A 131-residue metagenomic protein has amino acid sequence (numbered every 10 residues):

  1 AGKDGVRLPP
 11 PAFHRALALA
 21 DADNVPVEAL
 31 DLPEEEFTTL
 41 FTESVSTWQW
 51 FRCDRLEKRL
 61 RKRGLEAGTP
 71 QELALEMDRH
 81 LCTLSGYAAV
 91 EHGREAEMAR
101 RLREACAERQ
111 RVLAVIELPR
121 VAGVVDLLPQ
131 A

Functional and structural regions predicted by a protein language model:
A1-A131: Compositional signal for N-terminal targeting/processing segments
